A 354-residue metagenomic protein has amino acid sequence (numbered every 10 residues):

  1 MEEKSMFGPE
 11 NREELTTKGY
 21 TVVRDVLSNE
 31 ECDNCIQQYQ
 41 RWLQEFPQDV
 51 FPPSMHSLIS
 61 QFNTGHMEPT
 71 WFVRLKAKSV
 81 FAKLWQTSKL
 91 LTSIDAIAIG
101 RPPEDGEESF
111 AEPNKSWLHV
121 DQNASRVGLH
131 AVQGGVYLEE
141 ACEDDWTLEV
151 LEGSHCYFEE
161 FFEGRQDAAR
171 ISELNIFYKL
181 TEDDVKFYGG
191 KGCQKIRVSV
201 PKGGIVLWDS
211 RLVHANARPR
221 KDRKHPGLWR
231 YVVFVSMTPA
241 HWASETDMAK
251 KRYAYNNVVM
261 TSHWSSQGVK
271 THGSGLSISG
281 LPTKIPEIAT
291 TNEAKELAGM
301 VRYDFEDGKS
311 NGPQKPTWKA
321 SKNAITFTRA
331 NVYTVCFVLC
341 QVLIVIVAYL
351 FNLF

Functional and structural regions predicted by a protein language model:
M1-K18, R24-S125: Non-heme Fe(II)-dependent double-stranded beta-helix
Y20, I94, L129-G135, D145-T147 (+2 more regions): Extracellular structured ligand-interaction cores
I99-P102, L151-E159, V232, S236-W242: Short edge-strand/loop segments of extracellular domains
R101, V120-Q122, V136-E140, V150-E152: Short, structured patches in soluble enzyme cores that scaffold and shape functional sites
N123-E143, S199-K202, S236-P239: Short, conserved beta-strand element in jelly-roll/cupin
A131, A141-V213: Double-stranded beta-helix
Q166, K202-L207, R211-T328, V332-V335: Non-heme Fe(II)/2-oxoglutarate
R329-F354: Terminal signal-anchor or tail-anchor transmembrane helices that tether membrane-associated enzymes to cellular
